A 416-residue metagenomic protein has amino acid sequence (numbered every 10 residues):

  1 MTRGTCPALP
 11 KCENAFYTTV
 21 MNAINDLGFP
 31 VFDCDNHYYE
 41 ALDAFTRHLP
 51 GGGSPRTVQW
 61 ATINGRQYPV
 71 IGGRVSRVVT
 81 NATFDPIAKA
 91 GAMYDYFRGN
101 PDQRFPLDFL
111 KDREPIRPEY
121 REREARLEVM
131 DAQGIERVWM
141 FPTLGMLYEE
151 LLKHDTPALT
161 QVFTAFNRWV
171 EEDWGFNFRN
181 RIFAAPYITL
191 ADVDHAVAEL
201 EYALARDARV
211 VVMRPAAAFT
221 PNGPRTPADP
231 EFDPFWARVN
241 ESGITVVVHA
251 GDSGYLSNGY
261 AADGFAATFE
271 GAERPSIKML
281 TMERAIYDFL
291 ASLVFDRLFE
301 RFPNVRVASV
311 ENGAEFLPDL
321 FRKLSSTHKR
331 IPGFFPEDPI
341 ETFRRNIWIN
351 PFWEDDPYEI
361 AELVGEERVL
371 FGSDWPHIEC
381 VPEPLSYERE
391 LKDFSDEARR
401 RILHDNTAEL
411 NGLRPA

Functional and structural regions predicted by a protein language model:
M1-V20, L204, A228: N-terminal amphipathic/basic-hydrophobic helices that include classical n-h-c signal peptides and signal-anchor
C12-F32, A41-R117, R121-R137, R168-F176 (+7 more regions): Mid-to-C-terminal alpha-helical segments outside catalytic/metal-binding sites
A23, Q161, W174, N180-I182 (+3 more regions): Catalytic pocket-lining loop regions of alpha/beta-barrel enzymes, especially the amidohydrolase/enolase/GH5 lineages
F32-Y39, V247-G251: Histidine-centered catalytic micro-motifs
Y39-L42, R47, V138-M140, M146-L152 (+6 more regions): Short catalytic/ligand-binding loop motif for oxyanion handling, primarily in non-cytosolic enzymes, centered on
D102-P115, L147-K153, G271-M279, L385: Short glycine/proline-rich turn/loop motifs
L107-P118, E128-L152, R181-Y187, R209-A216: Divalent metal-dependent hydrolysis catalytic cores, especially in the metallo-beta-lactamase
P157-D173: Active-site-proximal gating segment of KS-fold condensing enzymes and close homologs
